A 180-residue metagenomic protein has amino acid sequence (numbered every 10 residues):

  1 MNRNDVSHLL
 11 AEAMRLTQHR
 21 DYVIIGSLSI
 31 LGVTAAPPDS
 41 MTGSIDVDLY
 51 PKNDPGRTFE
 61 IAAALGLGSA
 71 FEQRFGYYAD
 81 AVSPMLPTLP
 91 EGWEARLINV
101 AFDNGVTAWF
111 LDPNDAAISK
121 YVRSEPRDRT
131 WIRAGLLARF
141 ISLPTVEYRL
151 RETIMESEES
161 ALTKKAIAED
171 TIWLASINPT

Functional and structural regions predicted by a protein language model:
M1-T180: Compositionally biased terminal segments of proteins
